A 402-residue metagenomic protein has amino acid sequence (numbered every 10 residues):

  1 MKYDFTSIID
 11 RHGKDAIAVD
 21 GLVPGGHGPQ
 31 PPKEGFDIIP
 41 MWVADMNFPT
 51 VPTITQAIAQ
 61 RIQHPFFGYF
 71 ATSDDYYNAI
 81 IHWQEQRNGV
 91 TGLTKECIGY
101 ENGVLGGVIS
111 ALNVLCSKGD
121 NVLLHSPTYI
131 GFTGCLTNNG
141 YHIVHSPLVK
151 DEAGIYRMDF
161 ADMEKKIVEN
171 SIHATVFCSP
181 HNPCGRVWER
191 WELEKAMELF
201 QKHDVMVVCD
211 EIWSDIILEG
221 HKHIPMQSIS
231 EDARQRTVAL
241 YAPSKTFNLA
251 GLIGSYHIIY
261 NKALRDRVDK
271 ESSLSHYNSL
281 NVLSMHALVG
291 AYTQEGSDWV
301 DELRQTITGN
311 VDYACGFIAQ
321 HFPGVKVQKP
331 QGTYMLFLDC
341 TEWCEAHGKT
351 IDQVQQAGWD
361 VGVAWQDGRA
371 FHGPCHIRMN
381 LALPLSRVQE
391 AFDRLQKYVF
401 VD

Functional and structural regions predicted by a protein language model:
K2-G103, S110, Q294, D402: N-terminal small-domain helix-loop-helix segment of the aminotransferase-like
F67-L199, D215-I216, H221-D232: Conserved core of the PLP fold type I
L124, H145, C209, W365-D367: Hydrophobic residues in well-ordered beta-strands that form the structural core
E211-W213, A242-P243: Short strand-turn motif at the edge of the Rossmann-like AdoMet-binding core
R236-Q320, K326-P330: PLP-dependent aminotransferase class I/II
I307-T308, H321-D360, I377: Conserved PLP-binding catalytic core of the aspartate aminotransferase-like
A346-T350, Q356-Q366, A370-D402: PLP-dependent enzyme catalytic core of the Aspartate aminotransferase-like
